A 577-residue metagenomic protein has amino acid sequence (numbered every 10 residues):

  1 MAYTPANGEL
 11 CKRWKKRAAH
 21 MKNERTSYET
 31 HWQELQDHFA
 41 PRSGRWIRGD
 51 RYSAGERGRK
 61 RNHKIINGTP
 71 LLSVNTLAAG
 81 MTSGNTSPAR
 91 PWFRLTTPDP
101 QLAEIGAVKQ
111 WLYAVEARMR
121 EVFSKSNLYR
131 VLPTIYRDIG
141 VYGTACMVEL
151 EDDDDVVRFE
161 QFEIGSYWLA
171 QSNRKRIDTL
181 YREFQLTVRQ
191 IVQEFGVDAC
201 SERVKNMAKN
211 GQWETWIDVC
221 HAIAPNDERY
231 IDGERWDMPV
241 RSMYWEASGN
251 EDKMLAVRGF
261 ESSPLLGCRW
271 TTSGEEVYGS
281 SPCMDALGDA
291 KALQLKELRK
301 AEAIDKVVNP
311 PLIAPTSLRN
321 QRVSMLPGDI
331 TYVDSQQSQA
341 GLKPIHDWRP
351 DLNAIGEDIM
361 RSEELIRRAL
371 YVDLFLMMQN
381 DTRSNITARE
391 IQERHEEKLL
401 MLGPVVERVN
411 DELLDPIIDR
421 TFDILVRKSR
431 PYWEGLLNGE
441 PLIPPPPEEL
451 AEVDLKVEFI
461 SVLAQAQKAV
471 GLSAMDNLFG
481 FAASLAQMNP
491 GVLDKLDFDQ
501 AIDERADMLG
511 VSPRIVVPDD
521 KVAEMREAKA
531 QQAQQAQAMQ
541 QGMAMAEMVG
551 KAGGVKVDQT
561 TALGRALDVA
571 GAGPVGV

Functional and structural regions predicted by a protein language model:
M1-E214: Extended, helix-rich architectural segments
M1-T30, D37-F39, G44, N309-V577: C-terminal anchoring/interaction modules
T4-N7, C11-R13, A19, L150-P327: Structured, contiguous alpha/beta core segments that scaffold functional sites
W32, L77-T82, V131-I139, V219 (+6 more regions): Generic hydrophobic, helix-prone segments enriched in Leu/Val/Ile
D37, T69-T86, L287-K296, G480 (+2 more regions): Short, hydrophobic/amphipathic alpha-helical patches that form generic packing surfaces within helical domains
H63, W92-K109, A117-S124, G267-A290 (+5 more regions): Charged, low-complexity surface segments at secondary-structure and domain boundaries
V74, E104-E151, Y278-L312, D347-Q379 (+1 more regions): Long, contiguous amphipathic alpha-helices that act as assembly "spine/axial" helices in icosahedral shell and virion
N127, L132, A145-C146, E163-N173 (+11 more regions): Solvent-exposed, flexible loop/coil residues
